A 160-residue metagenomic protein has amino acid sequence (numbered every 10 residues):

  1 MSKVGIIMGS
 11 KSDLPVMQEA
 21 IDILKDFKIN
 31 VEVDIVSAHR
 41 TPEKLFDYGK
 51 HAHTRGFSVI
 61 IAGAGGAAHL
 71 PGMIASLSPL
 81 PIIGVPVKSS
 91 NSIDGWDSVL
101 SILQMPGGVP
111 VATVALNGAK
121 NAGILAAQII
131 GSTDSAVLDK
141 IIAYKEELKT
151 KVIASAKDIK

Functional and structural regions predicted by a protein language model:
S2, I29-V33, L80, L103-V111: Glycine/charged-rich beta-loop-alpha catalytic/anionic-binding loops adjacent to active sites
S2-R40: Glycine-rich phosphate/diphosphate-binding loop of Rossmann-like nucleotide-binding domains
M8-P15, E19, G95-K160: C-terminal binding/interaction regions
D13-M17, T41-L45, A64-M73, S92-G95 (+1 more regions): Short glycine/serine/threonine-rich phosphate/pyrophosphate-binding segments that cradle anionic phosphate groups
A20-K25, G49-K50, L77-P79, Q128-I130: Short, solvent-exposed amphipathic alpha-helical segments in soluble enzyme and RNA/protein-processing domains
V33, G66, I159-K160: Acidic, glycine/proline-rich low-complexity segments that act as flexible tails and inter-domain linkers
V33-T54: N-terminal beta-loop-helix "entrance" segment that forms/cooperates in small-molecule cofactor or anionic ligand
H51-D94: Helix-adjacent hinge/juxtasegments
